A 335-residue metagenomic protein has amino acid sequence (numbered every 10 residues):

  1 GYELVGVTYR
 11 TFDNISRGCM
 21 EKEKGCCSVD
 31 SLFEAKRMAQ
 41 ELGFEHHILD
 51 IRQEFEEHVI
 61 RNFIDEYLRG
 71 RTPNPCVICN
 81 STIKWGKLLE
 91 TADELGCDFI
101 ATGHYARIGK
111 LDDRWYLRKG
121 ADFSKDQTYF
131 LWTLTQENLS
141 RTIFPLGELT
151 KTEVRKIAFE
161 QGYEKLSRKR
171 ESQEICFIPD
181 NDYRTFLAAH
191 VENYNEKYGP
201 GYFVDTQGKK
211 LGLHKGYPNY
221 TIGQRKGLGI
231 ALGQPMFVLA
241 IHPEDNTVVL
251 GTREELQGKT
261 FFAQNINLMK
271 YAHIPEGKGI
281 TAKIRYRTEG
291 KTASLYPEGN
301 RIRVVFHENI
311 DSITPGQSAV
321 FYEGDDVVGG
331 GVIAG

Functional and structural regions predicted by a protein language model:
G1-W132, T152-E153: ATP-dependent adenylation/nucleotidyltransferase module used to activate substrates
Y2, A101-G335: AMP-forming adenylation/ATP pyrophosphatase catalytic core
